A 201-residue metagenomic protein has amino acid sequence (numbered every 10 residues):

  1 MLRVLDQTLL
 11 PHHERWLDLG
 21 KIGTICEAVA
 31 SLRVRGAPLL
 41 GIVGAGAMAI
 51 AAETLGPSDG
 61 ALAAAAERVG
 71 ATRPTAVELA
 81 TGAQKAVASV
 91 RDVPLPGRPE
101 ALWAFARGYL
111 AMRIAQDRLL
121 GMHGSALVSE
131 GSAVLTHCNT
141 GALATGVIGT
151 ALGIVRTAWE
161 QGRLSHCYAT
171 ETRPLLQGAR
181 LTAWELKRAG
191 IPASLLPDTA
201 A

Functional and structural regions predicted by a protein language model:
M1, H13, V29, R35-A37 (+4 more regions): Short coil/turn connectors at secondary-structure junctions
M1-P94: Long amphipathic alpha-helical segments
G46, T140-A142, E171-L176, T199-A201: Acidic, glycine-rich active-site loops and adjacent beta-strand->loop/helix elements that engage anionic groups
E67-A133: C-terminal binding/interaction regions
L79-T81, V134-H137, Y168-T170, A193-D198: General beta-strand structural signal in soluble alpha/beta enzymes
A126-L152: Helix-rich catalytic cores of soluble enzyme domains
G146-L195: Glycine-rich phosphate/diphosphate-binding loop of Rossmann-like nucleotide-binding domains
